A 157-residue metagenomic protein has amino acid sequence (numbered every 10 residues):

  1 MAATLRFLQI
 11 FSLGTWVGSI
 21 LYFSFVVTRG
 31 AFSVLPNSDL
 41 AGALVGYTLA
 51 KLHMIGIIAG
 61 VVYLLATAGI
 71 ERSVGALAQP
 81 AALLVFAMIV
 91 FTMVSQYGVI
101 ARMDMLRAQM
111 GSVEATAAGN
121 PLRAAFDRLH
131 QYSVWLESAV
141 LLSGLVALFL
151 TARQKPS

Functional and structural regions predicted by a protein language model:
M1-L13, A78-M88, G144-R153: Alpha-helical transmembrane segments and their helix-start/interface "positive-inside/aromatic belt" motifs in integral
A2-V62, T67-Q79, M105-D127: Interfacial loop at the N-terminal end of multi-pass membrane proteins
V17, L84-V99: Hydrophobic alpha-helical membrane-insertion segments
Y22, V26, V94, G98-A101 (+1 more regions): Transmembrane alpha-helix boundary/anchor motif
A59, F91-V94, S133, V140-V146: A structural signal for well-ordered alpha-helices, especially hydrophobic packing surfaces of coiled-coils
V62-S73, E137-S157: Transmembrane alpha-helical segments in integral membrane proteins
R128-W135: Individual transmembrane alpha-helix segments
